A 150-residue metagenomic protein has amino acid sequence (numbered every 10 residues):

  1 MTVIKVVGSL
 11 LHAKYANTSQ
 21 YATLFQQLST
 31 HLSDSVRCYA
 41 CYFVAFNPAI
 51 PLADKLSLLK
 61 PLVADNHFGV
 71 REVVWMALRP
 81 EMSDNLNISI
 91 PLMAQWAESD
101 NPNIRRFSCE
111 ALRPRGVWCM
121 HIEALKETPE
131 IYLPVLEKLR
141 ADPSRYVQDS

Functional and structural regions predicted by a protein language model:
M1-S150: Surface-facing alpha-helical segments and adjacent helix-coil boundary elements at the starts of domains
